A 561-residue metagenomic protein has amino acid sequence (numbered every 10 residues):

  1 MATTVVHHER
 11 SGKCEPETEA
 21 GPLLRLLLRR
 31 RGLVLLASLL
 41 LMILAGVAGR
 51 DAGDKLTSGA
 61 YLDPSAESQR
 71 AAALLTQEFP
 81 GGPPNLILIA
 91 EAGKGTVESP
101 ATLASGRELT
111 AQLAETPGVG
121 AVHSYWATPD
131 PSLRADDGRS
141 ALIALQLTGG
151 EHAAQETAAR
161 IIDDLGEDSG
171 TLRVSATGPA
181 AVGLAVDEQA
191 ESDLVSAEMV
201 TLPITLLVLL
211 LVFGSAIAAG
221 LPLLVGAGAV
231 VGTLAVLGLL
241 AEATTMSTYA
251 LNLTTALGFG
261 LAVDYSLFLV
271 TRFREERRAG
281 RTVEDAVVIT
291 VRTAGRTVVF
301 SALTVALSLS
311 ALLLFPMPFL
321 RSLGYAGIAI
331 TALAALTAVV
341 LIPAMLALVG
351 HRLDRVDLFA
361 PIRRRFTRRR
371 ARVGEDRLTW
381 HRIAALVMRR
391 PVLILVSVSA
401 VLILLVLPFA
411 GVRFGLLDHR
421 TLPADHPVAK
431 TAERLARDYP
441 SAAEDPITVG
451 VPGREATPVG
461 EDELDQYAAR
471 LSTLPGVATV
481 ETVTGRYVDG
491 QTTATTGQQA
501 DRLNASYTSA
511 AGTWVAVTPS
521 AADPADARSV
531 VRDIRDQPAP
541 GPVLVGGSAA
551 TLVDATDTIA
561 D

Functional and structural regions predicted by a protein language model:
M1-D54, V119, G149-F414, P540-V543 (+1 more regions): Membrane-embedded transmembrane helical bundles of large multi-pass transporters/channels
L24, R31-G32, G59-D63, V97-P100 (+1 more regions): A short N-terminal beta->alpha junction/helix N-cap motif
L40, A48-A52, A60, A72 (+1 more regions): N-terminal cofactor/phosphate-binding cores enriched in small/glycine residues, especially glycine-rich loops such as
L56-G59, L417-H419: Short hinge/gating elements
S65-L86, K94-G183, G411-D561: Structured non-transmembrane domains adjacent to transmembrane bundles in polytopic membrane proteins
I89-A90, T271: Short beta-strand segments
G93-K94, A216: Conserved nucleotide-binding/hydrolysis micro-motifs of P-loop NTPases
